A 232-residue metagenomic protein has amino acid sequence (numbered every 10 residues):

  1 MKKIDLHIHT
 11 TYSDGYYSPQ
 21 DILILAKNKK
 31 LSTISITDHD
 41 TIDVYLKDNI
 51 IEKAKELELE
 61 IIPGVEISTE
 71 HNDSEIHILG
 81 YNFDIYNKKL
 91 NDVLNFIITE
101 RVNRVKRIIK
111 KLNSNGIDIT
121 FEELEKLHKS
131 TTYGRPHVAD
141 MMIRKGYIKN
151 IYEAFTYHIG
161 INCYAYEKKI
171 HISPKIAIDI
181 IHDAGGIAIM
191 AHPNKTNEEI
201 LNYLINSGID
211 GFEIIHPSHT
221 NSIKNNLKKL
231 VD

Functional and structural regions predicted by a protein language model:
M1-S74, Y157-Y164, I176-H182, I187-V231: An N-terminally biased module of ancient metal coordination in phosphate/nucleic-acid-related enzymes
E52-E199: Extended substrate/RNA-proximal surfaces in nucleic-acid metabolism proteins
